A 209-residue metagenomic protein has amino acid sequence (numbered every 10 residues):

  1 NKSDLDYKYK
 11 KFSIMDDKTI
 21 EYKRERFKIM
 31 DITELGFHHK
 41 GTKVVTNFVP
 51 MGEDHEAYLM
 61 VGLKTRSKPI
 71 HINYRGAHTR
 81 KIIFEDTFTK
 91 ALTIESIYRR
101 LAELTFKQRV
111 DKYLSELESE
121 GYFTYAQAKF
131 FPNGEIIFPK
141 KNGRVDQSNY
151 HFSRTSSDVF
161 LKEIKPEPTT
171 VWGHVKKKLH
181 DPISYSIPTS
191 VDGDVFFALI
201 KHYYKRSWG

Functional and structural regions predicted by a protein language model:
N1-G36, F106-N149: Conserved beta-hairpin
L35-L114, S148-G209: Acidic, Ser/Thr- and proline-rich intrinsically disordered linker/docking segments of eukaryotic scaffolds
